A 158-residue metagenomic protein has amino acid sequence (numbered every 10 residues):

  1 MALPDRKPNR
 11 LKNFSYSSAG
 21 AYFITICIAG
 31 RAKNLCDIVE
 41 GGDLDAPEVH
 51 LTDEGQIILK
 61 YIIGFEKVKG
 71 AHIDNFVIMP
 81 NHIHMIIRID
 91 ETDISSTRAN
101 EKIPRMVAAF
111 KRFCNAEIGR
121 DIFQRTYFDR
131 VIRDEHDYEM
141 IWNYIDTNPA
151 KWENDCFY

Functional and structural regions predicted by a protein language model:
M1-Y158: Short catalytic/metal-binding and nucleic-acid-binding patches
